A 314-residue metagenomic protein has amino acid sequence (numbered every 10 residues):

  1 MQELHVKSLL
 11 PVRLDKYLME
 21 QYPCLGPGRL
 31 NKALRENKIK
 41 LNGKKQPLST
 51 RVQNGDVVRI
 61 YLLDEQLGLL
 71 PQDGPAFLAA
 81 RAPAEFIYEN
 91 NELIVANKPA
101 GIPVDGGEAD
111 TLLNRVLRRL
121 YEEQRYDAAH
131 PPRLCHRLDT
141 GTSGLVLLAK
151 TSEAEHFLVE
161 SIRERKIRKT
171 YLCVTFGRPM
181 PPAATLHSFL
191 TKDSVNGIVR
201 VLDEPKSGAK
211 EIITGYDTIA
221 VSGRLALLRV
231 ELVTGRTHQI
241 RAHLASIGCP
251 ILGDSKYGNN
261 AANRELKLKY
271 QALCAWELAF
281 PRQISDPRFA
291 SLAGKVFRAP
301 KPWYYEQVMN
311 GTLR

Functional and structural regions predicted by a protein language model:
M1-K32, A79-A84, K206-K210, G223 (+2 more regions): Pseudouridine synthases involved in rRNA/tRNA modification
M1-S194, V221, R298-V308: RNA pseudouridine synthases
G43, G223, L228-E231: Short histidine-centered loop motifs in beta-beta connectors
P47-R51, R229, Y270: Short, surface-exposed secondary-structure edge patches
L67-L69, N196-V199, E211, Y257-A262: Short Pro/Gly-enriched beta-strand edge/turn motifs at strand-loop
Y216: Long C-terminal interaction/binding lobes of large macromolecular proteins
